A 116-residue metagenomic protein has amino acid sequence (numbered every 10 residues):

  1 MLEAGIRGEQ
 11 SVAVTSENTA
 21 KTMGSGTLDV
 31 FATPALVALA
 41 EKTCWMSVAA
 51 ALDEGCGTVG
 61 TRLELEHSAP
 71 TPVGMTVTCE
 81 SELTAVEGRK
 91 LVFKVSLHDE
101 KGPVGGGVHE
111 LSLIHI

Functional and structural regions predicted by a protein language model:
M1-A32: Catalytic strand-loop segment that frames the active site of acyl-thioester-processing enzymes
E3-E9, R62, T76-T78, K90-V92 (+1 more regions): Intrinsic-disorder/low-complexity, polar/charged segments enriched in Ser/Thr/Lys/Arg/Asp/Glu/Gln
S11-V14, E66, E110-S112: Generic structural detector for well-ordered beta-strands
A38-K42, M46: Short, residue-level hotspots on alpha-helical faces of the histone-fold and other alpha-helical interaction modules
W45-T78: Hydrophobic beta-strand-centered segment that forms part of the acyl-chain substrate-binding groove
L65-E100: Hydrophobic beta-sheet segments that form the core/acyl-binding groove of ACP/CoA-dependent acyl-chain-processing
L97-G107, L111: C-terminal structural segments of small proteins and small subunits
I114-I116: Conserved small/polar residues in nucleotide/adenosyl-binding loops
